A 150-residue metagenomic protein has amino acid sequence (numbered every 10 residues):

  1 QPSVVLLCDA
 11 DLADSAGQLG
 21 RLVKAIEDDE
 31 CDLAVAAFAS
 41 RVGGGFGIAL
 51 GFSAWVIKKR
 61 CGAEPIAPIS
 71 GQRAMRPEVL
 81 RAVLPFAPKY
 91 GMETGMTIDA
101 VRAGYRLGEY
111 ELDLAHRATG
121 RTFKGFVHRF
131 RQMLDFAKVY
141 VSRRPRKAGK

Functional and structural regions predicted by a protein language model:
Q1, I26, A100: Hydrophobic pocket-lining residues that define ligand/cofactor binding sites across diverse proteins
P2, D29-L33, Y105: Short, high-confidence coil segments that cap the C-terminus of an alpha-helix and link into the following beta-strand
P2-A13: Short beta-strand-to-loop acidic/aromatic patch adjacent to the donor-nucleotide binding site
L6-L7, A34-F38, E109-L112: Short beta-strands and strand-loop turn motifs
A16-Y90, R117-V127, R131: Acceptor/aglycone-binding surface of glycosyltransferases and processive sugar-polymer synthases
P85-K150: Hydrophobic helical membrane-anchoring modules
